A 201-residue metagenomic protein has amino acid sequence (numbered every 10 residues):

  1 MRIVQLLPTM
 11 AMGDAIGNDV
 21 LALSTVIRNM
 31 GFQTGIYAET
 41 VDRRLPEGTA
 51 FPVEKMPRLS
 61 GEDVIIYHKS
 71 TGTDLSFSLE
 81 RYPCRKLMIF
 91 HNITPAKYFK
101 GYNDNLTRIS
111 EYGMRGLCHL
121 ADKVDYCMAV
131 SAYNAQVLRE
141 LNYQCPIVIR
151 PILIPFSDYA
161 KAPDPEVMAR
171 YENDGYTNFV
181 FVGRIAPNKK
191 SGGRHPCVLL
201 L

Functional and structural regions predicted by a protein language model:
M1-M12: Nucleotide-activated donor-dependent transferases that construct or modify glycoconjugates
I16-I27, C197: Short amphipathic alpha-helix
Q33-R43: A short beta-strand-loop structural module common to alpha/beta enzyme folds
K55-I89: Short N-terminal targeting/anchoring amphipathic segment
T71-G72, T94, Y133-A135: Alpha-helix capping/helix-boundary segments
T94, L106-Y126: Membrane-proximal helix-turn-helix segments that form the acceptor-binding/catalytic region of lipid-linked
A121-N173: Donor nucleotide-sugar binding/catalytic pocket of nucleotide-sugar-dependent glycosyltransferases
M128, R170-K189, H195-L200: Conserved donor-binding/catalytic core segment of Leloir-type glycosyltransferases
